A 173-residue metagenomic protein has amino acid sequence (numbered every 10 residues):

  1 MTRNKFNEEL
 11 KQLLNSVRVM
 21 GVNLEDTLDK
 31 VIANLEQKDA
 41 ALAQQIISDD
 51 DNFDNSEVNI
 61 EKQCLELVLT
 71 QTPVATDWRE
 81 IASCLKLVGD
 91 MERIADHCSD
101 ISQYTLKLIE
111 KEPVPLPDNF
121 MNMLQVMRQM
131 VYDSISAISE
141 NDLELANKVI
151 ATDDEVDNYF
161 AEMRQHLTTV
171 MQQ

Functional and structural regions predicted by a protein language model:
M1-Q173: Cytosolic, long alpha-helical scaffolding segments
